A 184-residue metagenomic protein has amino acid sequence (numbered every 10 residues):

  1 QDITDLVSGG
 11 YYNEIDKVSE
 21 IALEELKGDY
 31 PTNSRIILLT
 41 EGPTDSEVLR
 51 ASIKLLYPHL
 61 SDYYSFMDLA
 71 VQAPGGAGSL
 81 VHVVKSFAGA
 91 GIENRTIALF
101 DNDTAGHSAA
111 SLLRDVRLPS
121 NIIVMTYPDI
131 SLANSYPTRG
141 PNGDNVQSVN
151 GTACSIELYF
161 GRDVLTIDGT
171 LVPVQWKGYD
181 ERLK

Functional and structural regions predicted by a protein language model:
Q1-K184: Acidic, divalent-metal-binding catalytic cores of TOPRIM and closely related two-metal-ion phosphodiester/pyrophosphate
